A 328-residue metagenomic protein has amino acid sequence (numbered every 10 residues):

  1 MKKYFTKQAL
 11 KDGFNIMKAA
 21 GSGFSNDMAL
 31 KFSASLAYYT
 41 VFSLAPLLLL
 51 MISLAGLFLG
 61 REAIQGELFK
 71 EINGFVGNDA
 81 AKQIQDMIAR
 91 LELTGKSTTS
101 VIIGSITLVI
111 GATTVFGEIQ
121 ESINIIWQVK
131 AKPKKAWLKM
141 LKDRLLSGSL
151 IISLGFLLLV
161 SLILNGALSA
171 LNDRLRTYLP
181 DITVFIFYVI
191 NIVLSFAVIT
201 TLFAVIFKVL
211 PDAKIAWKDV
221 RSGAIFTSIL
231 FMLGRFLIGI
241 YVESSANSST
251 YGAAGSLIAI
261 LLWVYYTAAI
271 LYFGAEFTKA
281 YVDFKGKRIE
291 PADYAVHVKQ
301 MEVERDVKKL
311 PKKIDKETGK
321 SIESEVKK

Functional and structural regions predicted by a protein language model:
M1-K328: Membrane-embedded alpha-helices and immediately adjacent juxtamembrane helical segments in alpha-helical membrane
